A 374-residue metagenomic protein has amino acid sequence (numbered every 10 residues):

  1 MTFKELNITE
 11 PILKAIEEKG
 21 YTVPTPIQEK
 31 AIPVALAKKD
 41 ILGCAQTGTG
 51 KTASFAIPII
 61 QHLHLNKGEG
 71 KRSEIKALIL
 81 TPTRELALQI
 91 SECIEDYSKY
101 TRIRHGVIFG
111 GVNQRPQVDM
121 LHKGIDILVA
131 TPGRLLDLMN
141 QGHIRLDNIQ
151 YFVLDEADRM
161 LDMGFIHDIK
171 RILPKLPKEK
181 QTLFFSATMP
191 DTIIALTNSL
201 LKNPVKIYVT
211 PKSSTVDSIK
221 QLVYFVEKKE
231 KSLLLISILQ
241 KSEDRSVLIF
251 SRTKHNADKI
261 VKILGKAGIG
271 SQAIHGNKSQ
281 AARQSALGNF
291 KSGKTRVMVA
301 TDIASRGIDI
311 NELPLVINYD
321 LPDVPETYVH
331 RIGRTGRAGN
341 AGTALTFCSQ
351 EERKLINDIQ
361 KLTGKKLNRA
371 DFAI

Functional and structural regions predicted by a protein language model:
T2-I374: Conserved helicase RecA-like core
